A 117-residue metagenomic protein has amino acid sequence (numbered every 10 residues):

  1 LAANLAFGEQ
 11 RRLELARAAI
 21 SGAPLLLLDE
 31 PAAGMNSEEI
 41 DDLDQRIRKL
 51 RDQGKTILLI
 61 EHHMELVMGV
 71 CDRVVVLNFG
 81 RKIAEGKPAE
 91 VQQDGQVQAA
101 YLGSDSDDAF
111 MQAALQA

Functional and structural regions predicted by a protein language model:
L1-A117: Glycine-rich phosphate-binding loops of nucleotide-dependent enzymes
